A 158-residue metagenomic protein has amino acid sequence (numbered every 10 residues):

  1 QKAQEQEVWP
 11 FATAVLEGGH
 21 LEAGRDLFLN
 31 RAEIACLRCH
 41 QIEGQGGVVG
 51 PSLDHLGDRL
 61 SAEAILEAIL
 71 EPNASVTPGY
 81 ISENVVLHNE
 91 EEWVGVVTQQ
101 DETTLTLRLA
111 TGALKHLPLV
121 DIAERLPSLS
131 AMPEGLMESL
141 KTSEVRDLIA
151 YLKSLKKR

Functional and structural regions predicted by a protein language model:
Q1, L70, E91-W93, V97-T104 (+2 more regions): C-terminal capping alpha-helices of c-type cytochrome domains
K2-R31, S61-A64, H88-E91, E134-M137 (+1 more regions): Electrostatic cytochrome c docking/interface patches
G19-H20, A74-W93: Surface beta-strand/loop "capping" patches
L27, A32-E43, L53, L148-L155: The canonical Cys-X-X-Cys-His
G46-V49: Short Cys/His-rich "knuckle" micro-motifs
P51-E67: Conserved glycine-bearing catalytic or ligand-binding loops at nucleotide- and phosphate-handling centers of large
V85, L105-L109: SH3/SH3-like beta-barrel fold
G112-A131: Structured surface patches comprising rigid loops and adjacent beta-strands/short helices at the edges of well-ordered
